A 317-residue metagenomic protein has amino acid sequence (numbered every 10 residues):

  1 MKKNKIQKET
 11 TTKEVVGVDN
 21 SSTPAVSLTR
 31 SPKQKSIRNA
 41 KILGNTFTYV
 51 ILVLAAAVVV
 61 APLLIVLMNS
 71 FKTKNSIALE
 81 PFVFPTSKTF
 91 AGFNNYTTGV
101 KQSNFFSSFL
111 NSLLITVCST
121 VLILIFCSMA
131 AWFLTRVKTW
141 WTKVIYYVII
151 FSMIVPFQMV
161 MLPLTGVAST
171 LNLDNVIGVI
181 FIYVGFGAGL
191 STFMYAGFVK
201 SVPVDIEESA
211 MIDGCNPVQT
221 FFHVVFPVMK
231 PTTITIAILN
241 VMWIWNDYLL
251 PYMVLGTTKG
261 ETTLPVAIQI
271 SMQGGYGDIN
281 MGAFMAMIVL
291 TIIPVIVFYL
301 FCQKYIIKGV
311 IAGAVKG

Functional and structural regions predicted by a protein language model:
K2-N39: Short, Lys/Arg-rich, polar N-terminal cytosolic tail immediately upstream of the first transmembrane signal-anchor
A40, G44-G317: A structural signal for multi-pass alpha-helical bundles of membrane permease subunits that mediate small-molecule
